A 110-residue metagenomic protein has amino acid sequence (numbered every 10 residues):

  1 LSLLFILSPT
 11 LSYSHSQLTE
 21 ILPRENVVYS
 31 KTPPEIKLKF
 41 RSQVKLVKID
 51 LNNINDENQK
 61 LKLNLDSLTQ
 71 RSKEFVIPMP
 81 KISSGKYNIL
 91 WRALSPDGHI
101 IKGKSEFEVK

Functional and structural regions predicted by a protein language model:
S2, S12-Y13: Cleavable N-terminal signal peptides
S2-L4, K31: N-terminal hydrophobic alpha-helix used for membrane targeting or insertion
L7-P9: N-terminal signal peptide c-region/cleavage motif recognized by signal peptidases
Y13-T32: N-terminal edge beta-strand
V27-K31, K37-E108: Acidic, low-complexity Ser/Thr/Gly/Pro-rich repeat segments typical of extracellular/periplasmic and surface-exposed
